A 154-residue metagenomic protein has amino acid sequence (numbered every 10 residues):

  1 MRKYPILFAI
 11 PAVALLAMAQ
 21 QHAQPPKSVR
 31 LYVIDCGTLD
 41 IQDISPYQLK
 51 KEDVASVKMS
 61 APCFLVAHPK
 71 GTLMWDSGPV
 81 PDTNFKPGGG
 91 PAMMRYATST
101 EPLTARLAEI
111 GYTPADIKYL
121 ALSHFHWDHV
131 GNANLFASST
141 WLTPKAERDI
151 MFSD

Functional and structural regions predicted by a protein language model:
M1-F8: Bacterial N-terminal signal peptides that target proteins for export
P5, L16-A108, D116-Y119: Metallo-beta-lactamase
W75, S123, T143-P144: Active-site flanking residues adjacent to catalytic metal/cofactor-binding acidic residues
G78-V80, H126, E147: Catalytic metal-binding/acid-base residues of hydrolase active sites
I117-D128: Metallo-beta-lactamase
N134-A137: Short, conserved loop/helix-junction motifs that constitute active-site signature segments in enzyme catalytic cores
K145-D154: Active-site-proximal loop/helix segment associated with metal-binding centers of metalloenzymes
